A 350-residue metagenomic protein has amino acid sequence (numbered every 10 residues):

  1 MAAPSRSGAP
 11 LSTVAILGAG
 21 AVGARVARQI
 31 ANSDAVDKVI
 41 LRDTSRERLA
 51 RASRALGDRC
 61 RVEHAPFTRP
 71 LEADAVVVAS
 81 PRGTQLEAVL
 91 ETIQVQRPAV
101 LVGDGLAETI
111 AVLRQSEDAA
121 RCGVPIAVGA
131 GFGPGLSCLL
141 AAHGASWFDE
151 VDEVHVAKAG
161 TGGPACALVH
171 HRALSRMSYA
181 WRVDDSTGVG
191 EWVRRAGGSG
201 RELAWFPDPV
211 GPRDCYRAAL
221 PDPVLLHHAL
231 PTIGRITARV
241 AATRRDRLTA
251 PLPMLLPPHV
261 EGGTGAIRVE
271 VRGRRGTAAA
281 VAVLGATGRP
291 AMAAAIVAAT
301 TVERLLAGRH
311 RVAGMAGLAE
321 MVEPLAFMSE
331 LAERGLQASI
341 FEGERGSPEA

Functional and structural regions predicted by a protein language model:
V14-A21: Conserved N-terminal Rossmann-fold NAD(P)-binding element of oxidoreductases
G23-A24, Q85: N-terminal Rossmann-fold NAD(P) dinucleotide-binding loop
K38-S53: NAD(P)-binding Rossmann-fold cofactor-contacting core
A73-T92, A107: Beta-loop-alpha module in the N-terminal Rossmann-like domain of NAD(P)-dependent dehydrogenases, especially those
T92-I110: ADP-ribose/adenylate-binding Rossmann-like module
D104-P125: Rossmann-fold NAD(P)-binding glycine/threonine-rich loop
S146-A282, M292: Active-site-lining helix/loop region of Rossmann-like oxidoreductase modules
R244-A350: C-terminal active-site/capping subdomain that shapes the small-molecule cofactor and substrate pocket of enzyme
